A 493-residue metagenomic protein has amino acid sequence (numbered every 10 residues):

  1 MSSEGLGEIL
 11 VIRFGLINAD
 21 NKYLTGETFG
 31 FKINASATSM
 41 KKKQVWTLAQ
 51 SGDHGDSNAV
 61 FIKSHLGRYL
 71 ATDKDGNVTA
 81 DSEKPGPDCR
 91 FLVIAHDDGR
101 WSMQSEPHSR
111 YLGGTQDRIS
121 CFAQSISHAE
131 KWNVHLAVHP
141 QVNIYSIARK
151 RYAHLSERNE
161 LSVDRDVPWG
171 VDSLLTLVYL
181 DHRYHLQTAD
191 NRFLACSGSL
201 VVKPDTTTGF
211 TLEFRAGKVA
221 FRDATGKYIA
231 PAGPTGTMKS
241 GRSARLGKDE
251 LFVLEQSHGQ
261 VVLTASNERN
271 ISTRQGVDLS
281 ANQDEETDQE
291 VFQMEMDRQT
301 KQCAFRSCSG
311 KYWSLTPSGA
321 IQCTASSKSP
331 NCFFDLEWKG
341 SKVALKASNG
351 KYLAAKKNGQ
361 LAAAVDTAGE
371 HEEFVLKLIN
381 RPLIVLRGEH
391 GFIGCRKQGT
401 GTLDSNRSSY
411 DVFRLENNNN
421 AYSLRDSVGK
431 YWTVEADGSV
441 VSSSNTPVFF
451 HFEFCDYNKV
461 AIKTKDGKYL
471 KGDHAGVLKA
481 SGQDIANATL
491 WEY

Functional and structural regions predicted by a protein language model:
M1-Y493: Lectin-like carbohydrate-binding module/patch detector with strong preference for beta-trefoil
